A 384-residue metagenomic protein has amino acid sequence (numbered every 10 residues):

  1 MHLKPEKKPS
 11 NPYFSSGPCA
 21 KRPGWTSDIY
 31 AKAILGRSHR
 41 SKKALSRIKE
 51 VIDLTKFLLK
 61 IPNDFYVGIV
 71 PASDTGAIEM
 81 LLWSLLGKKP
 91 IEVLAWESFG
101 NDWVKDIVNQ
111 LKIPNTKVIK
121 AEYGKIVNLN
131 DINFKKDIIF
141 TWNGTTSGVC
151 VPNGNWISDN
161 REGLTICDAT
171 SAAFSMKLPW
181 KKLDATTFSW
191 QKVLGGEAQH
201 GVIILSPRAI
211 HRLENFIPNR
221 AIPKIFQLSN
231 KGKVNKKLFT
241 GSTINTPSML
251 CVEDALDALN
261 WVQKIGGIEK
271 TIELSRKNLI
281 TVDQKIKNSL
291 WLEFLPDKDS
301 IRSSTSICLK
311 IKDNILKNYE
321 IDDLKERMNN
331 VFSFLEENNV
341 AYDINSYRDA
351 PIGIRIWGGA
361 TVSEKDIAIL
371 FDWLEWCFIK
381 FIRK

Functional and structural regions predicted by a protein language model:
M1-K42: N-terminal "arm"/small-domain region of PLP-dependent enzymes with the aminotransferase-like
D28-M80, S84, W96-D102, D106 (+1 more regions): Conserved N-terminal alpha-helix of the aminotransferase class I/II PLP-enzyme fold
L54-P62, N260-P296, F334: Conserved PLP-dependent catalytic core of the aminotransferase class-I/II
G76, W83-I138: PLP-dependent aminotransferase-like
E122-F174, A185: Active-site phosphate-binding strand-loop segment of PLP-dependent enzymes
Q191-Q284: Active-site C-terminal subdomain of aminotransferase-like
K287, W291-W357, T361-K365, I369: Conserved C-terminal alpha-helix-loop-beta "cap" of PLP-dependent enzymes that closes/shapes the active-site mouth
